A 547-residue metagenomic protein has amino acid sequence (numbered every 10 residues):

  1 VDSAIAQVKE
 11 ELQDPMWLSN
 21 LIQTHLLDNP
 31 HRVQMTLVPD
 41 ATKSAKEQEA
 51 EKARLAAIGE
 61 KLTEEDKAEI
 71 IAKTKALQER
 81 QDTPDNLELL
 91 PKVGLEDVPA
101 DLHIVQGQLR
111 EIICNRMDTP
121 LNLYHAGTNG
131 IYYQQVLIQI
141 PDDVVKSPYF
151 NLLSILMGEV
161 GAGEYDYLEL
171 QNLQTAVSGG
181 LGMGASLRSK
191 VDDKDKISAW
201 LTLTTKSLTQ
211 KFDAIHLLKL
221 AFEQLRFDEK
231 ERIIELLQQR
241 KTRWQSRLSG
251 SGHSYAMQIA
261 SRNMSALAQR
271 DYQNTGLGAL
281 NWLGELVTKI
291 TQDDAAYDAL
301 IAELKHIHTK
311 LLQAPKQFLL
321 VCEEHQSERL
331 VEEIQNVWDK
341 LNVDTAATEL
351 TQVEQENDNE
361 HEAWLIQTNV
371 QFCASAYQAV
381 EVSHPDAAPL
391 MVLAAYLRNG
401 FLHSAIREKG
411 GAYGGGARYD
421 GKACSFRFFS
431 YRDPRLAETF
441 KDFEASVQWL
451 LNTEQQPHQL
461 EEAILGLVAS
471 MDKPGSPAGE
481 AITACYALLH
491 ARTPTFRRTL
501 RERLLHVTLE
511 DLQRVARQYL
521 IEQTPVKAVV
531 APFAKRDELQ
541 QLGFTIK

Functional and structural regions predicted by a protein language model:
V1, E60-G158, T209, P315 (+2 more regions): His/Glu-based metal-binding/catalytic segments typifying zinc-dependent metallopeptidases
V1-E10, P30-D40, K46-Q48, N129-G158 (+5 more regions): M16 family metallopeptidases and their MPP-like homologs
K9-L12, Q23-D28, I112-C114, Y124-G127 (+6 more regions): A general structural signal for short secondary-structure junctions and capping/turn motifs
N20-G107, Q258-L365, D442, A463 (+3 more regions): Long, compositionally biased intrinsically disordered regions
L109, G416-R418, T545: Compositionally biased, intrinsically disordered low-complexity regions
D511-R514: Pyridoxal 5′-phosphate
